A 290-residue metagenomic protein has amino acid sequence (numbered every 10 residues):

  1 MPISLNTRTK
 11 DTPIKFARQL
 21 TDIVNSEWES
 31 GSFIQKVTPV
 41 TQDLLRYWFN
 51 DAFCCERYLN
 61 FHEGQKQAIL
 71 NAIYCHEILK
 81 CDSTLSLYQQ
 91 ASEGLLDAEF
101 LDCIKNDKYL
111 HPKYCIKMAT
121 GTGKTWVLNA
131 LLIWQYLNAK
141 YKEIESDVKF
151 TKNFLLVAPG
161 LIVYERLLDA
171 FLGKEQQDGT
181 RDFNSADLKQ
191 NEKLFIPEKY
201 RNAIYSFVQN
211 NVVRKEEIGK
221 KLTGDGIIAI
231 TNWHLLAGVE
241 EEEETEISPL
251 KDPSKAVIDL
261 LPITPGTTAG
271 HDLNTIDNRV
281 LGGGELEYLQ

Functional and structural regions predicted by a protein language model:
M1-Q290: RecA-like P-loop NTPase motor core of helicase/translocase proteins
